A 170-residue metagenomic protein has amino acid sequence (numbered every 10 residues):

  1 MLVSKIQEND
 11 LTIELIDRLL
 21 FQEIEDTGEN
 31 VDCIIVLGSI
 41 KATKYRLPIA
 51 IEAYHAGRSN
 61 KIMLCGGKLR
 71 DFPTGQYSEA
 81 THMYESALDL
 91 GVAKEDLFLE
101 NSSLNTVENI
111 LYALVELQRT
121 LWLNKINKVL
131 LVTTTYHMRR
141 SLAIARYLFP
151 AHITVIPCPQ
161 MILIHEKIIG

Functional and structural regions predicted by a protein language model:
M1-G170: A structural signal for short, hydrophobic/glycine-enriched beta-strand patches
